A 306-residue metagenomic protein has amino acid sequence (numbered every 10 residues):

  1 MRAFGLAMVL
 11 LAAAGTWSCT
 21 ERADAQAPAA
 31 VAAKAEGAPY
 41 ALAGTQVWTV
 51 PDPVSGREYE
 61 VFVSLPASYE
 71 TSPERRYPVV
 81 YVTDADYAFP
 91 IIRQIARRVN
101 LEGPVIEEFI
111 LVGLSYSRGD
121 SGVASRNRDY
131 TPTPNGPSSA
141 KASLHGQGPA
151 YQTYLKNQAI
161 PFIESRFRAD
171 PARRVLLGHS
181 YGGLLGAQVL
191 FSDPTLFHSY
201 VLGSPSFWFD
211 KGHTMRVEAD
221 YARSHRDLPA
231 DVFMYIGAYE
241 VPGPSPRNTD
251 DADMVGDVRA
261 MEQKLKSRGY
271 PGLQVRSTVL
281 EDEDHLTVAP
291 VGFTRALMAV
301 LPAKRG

Functional and structural regions predicted by a protein language model:
M1-M8: Bacterial N-terminal signal peptides that target proteins for export
W17-S18: C-terminal motif of bacterial Sec signal peptides marking the signal peptidase cleavage site
R22-G306: Non-catalytic cap/lid and distal C-terminal segments of serine-dependent acyl enzymes
